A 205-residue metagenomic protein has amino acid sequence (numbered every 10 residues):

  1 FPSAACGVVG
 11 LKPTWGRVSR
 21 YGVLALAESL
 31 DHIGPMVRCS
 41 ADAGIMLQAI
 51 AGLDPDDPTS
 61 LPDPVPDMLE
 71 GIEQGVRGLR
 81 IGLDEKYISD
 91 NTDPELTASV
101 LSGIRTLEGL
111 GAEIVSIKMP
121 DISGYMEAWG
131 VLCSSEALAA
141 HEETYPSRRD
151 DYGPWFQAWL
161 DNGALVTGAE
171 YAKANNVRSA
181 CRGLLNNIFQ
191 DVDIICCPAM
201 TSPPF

Functional and structural regions predicted by a protein language model:
F1-G10: FAD-binding core of FAD-dependent oxidoreductases, characterized by glycine-rich FAD pyrophosphate-binding loops
V9-A98, G103, D121: A short helix-breaking turn/cap at a secondary-structure junction
G34, D193-I195: Short, Asp-centered acidic motifs that coordinate Mg2+ and/or phosphate in catalytic or ligand-binding sites
E70-E85, L132-N186, P198-P203: Short helix-loop capping/hinge segments that flank enzyme active sites or metal/cofactor-binding pockets
D90, P203-P204: Short glycine-rich, flexible loops that bind phosphorylated cofactors or substrates
P94-K118, H141-S147, Y171-V192: Acyltransferase
P94-L96, Y125-S135, F205: Short glycine/threonine-rich loop-to-helix capping motif typified by GTGT followed within a few residues by an Asp-Pro
A112-W129, L160-D161: Short connector loops at secondary-structure junctions
